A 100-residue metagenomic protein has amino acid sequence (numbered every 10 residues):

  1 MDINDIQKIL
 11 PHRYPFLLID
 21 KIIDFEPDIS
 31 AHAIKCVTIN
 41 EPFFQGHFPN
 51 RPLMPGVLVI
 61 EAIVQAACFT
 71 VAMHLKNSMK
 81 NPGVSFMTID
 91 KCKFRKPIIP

Functional and structural regions predicted by a protein language model:
M1-I6: Short Pro/Gly-enriched beta-strand edge/turn motifs at strand-loop
Q7, N50, F94-P97: Beta-strand-rich interaction surfaces with strong enrichment in secreted/lumenal proteins
K8-P11, T38, V84-S85: Intrinsically disordered, low-complexity segments enriched in polar/charged residues with Gly/Pro, especially when
L10-R13, A66: Alpha-helix boundary/capping residues
P11, P27-D28, I98-P100: HotDog/MaoC-like acyl-thioester-processing domains
Y14-M54, V59: Catalytic strand-loop segment that frames the active site of acyl-thioester-processing enzymes
L58-A66: Short amphipathic alpha-helical face segments that pack within enzyme cores and frequently flank/anchor catalytic
A67-P100: Hydrophobic beta-strand-centered segment that forms part of the acyl-chain substrate-binding groove
